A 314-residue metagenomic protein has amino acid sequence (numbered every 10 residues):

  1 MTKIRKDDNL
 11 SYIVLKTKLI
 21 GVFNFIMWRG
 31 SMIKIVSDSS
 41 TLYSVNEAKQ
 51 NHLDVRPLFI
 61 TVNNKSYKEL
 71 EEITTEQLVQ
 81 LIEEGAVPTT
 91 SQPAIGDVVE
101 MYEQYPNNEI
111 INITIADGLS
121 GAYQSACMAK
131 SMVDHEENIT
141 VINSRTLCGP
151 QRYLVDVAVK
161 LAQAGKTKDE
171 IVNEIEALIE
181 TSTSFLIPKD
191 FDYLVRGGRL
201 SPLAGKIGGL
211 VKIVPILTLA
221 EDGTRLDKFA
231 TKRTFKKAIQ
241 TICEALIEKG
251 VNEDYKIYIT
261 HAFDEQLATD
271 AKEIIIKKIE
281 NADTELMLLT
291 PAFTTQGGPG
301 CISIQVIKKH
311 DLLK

Functional and structural regions predicted by a protein language model:
K3-R5, K16: Charged/polar low-complexity intrinsically disordered segments
Y12-S31: Short, Lys/Arg-enriched N-terminal segments with co-localized hydrophobic residues within the first ~10-30 amino acids
R29-G30, K34, S40-F59, G118 (+3 more regions): Mixed-charge interfacial surface used for oligomerization/domain docking and macromolecular partner engagement
K34-Q92, D97: N-terminal glycine-rich anion-binding loop in soluble enzyme alpha/beta folds
A86-P93, T114-G121, R145-T146: Short coil/turn segments at secondary-structure boundaries
D97-Y123: N-terminal glycine-rich phosphate/adenylate-binding segment common to multiple enzyme folds
E109-I110, N138-I142: Short, flexible active-site-proximal loops enriched in glycine and acidic residues
